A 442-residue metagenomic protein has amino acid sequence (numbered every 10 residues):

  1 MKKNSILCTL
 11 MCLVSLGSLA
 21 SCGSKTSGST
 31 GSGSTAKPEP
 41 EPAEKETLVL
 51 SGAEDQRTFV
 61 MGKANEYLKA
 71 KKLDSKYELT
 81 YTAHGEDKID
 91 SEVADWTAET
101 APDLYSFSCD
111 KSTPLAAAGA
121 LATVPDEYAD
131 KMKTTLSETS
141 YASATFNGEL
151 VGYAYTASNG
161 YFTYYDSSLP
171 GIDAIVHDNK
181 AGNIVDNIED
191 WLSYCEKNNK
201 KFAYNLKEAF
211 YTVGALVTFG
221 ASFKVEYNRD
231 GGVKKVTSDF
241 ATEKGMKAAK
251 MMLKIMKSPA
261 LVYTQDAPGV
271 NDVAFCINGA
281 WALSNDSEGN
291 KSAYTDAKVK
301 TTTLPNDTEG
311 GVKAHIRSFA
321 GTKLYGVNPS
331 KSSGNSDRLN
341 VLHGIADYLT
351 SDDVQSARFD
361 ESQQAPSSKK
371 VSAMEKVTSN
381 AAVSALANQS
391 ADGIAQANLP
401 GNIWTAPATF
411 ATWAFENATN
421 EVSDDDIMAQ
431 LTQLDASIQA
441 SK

Functional and structural regions predicted by a protein language model:
C8, C22-T113, Q433-K442: Conserved N-terminal structural module of periplasmic/extracytoplasmic solute-binding proteins
G17-S21: C-terminal motif of bacterial Sec signal peptides marking the signal peptidase cleavage site
K71-L136, G152, S168, I172-H177 (+2 more regions): Extracytoplasmic "Venus flytrap"/periplasmic binding protein-like
T82-E92, D186-E189, A260-V270: Short helix-initiation/N-cap motifs at beta->coil->alpha
D110-A120, T139-A181, E196, L206-V233 (+2 more regions): Periplasmic solute-binding protein
C195, R229-Y263, L304: Glycine-centered hinge/linker elements that transmit conformational signals in sensory and ligand-binding systems
K291-E361: Extracytoplasmic/periplasmic substrate-recognition and gating elements
E361-A365, A381-S441: C-terminal capping/gating helix-and-loop segments adjacent to ligand/active sites or protein-protein/ligand interfaces
